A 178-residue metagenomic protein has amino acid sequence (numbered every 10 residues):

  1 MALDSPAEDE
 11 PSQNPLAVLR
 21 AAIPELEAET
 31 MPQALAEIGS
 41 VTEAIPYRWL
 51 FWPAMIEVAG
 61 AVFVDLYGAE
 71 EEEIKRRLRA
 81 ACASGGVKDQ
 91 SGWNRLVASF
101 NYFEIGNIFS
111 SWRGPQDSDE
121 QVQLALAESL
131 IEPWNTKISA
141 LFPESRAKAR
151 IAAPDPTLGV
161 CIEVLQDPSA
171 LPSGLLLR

Functional and structural regions predicted by a protein language model:
M1-E71: N-terminal leader/assembly segments
D4-N14, I23, E71, K75-C82 (+1 more regions): Unusually extended, aromatic-enriched hydrophobic runs near protein termini
P32, A44-Y47, S84-V87, S129-I131 (+1 more regions): Short amphipathic alpha-helical surface micro-motifs
P32-L35, P115-L126: Short, charged low-complexity linear motifs
V41-E120: An N-terminal amphipathic alpha-helical segment
Q121-R178: Acidic, proline/glycine-rich low-complexity IDRs
